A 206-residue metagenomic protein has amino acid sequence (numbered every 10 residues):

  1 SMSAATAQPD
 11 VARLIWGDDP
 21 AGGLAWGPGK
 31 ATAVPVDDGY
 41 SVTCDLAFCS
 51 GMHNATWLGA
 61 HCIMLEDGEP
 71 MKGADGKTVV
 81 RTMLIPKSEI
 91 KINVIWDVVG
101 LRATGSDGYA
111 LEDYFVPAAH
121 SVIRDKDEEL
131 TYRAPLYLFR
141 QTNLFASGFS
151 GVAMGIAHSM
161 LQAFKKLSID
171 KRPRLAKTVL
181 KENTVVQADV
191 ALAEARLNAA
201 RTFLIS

Functional and structural regions predicted by a protein language model:
S1-A55, P70: Glycine-rich flavin
A21-L24, V98-R102: Short Gly/Pro-enriched turn/cap motifs at secondary-structure boundaries
G29, N54, V79, P86 (+1 more regions): A generic structural signal for well-ordered coil/turn residues at beta-strand boundaries that shape enzyme active-site
Y40, L46-C49, A60-M64, Y114-F115 (+2 more regions): Helix-rich catalytic cores of soluble enzyme domains
T43, S50-M52, I92-V94, A118-S121: Short helix/loop capping segments that flank catalytic or ligand/cofactor-binding pockets
D45-E89: DPxDG-like acidic metal-binding loop motif
V99-L197: Glycine-rich beta->alpha junctions and the first turn(s) of the following alpha-helix
A199-S206: C-terminal helix-coil-helix/basic helical segment that borders enzyme active sites and/or dimer interfaces and provides
